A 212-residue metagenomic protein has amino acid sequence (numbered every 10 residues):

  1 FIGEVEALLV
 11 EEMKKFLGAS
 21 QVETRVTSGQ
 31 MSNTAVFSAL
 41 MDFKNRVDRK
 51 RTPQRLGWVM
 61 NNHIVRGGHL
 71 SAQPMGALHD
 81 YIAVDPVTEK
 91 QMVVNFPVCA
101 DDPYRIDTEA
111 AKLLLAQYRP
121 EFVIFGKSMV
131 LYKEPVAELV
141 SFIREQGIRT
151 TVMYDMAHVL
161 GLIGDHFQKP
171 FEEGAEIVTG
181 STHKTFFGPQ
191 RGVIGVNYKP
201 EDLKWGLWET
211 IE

Functional and structural regions predicted by a protein language model:
E4, L8-V22, T27-E212: Conserved PLP-enzyme active-site core in the AAT-like
